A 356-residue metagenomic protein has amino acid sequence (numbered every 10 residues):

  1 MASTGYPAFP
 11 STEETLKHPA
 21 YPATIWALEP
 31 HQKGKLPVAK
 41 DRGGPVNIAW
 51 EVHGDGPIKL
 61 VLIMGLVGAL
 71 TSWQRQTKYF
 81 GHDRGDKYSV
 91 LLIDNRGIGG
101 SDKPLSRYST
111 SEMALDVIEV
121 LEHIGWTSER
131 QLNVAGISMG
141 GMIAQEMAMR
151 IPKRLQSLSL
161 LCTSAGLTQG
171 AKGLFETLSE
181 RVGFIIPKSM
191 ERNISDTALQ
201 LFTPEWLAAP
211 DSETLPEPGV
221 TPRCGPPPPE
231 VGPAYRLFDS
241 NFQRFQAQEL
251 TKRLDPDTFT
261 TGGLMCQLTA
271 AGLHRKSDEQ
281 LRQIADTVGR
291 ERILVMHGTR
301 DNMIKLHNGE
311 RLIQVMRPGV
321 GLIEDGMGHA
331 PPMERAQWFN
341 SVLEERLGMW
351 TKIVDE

Functional and structural regions predicted by a protein language model:
T12-S106: Conserved HGGG/HGGXW glycine-rich cap/lid loop of the alpha/beta-hydrolase fold
D41, S89-A135, R150: Active-site loop/oxyanion-hole signature of alpha/beta-hydrolase fold enzymes
G136-G140, A144: Gly/Ala-rich beta-loop-alpha elbow adjacent to hydrolase catalytic centers
M149, Q156-R192: Flexible "cap/lid" loop of the alpha/beta hydrolase fold
R181, S195-E291: Alpha/beta-hydrolase
V295-H297, D301: Short beta-strand/loop motif that positions the catalytic acidic residue of the alpha/beta-hydrolase fold
N302-N308: Conserved alpha/beta-hydrolase "acid-adjacent" motif
E310, M316-E356: Catalytic active-site module of serine/aspartate enzymes centered on a nucleophile-bearing elbow/loop
